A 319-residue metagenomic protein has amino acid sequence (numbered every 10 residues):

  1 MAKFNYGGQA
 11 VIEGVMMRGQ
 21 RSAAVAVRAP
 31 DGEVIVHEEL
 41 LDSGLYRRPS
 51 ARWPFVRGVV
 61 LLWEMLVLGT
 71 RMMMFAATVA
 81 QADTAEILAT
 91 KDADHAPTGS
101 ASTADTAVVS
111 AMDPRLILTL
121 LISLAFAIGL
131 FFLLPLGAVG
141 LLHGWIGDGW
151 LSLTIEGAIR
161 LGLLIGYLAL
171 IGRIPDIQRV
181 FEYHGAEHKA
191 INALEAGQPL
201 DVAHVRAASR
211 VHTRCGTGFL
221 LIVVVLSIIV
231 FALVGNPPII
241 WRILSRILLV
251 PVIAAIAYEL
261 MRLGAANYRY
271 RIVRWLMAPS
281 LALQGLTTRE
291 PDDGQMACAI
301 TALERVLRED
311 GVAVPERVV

Functional and structural regions predicted by a protein language model:
M1-T98: Divalent-cation
A2-G7, V11, V15-M17, D31 (+7 more regions): Polar-ligand-bearing catalytic/cofactor-coordination segments of membrane-embedded or membrane-tethered inner-membrane
P49-R52, V56, I128, Y167 (+4 more regions): Hydrophobic alpha-helical scaffolding
S50-F75, I155-F181, I253-A266: Hydrophobic alpha-helical membrane-embedded segments
R71, F75-V79, L124-D148, V223-I247 (+2 more regions): Juxtamembrane "helix exit" motif at the C-terminal ends of alpha-helical transmembrane segments in multi-pass membrane
Q81-A111, R115-T119, G129-S152: Hydrophobic transmembrane alpha-helix segments characteristic of membrane transport and insertion machinery
A111, R115-T119, G147-I159, W241-S245 (+2 more regions): Membrane-interface starts of transmembrane alpha-helices
M112-G129, A208-V234: Transmembrane alpha-helical segments and their cytosolic interface motifs in multi-pass membrane proteins
